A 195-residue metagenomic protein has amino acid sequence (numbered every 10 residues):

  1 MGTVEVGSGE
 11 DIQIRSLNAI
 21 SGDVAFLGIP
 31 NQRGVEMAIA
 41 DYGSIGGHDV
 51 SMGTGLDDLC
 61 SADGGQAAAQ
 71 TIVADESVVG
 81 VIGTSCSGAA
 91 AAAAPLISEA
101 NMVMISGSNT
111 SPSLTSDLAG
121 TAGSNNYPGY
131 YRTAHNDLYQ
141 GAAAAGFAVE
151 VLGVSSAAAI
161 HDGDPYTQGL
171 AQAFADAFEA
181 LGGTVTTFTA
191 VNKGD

Functional and structural regions predicted by a protein language model:
M1-E36, Y42, G55-D63, S85-C86 (+1 more regions): Extracytoplasmic "Venus flytrap"
M1-S8, Q13, D49-S51, A177 (+2 more regions): Short intrinsically disordered, low-complexity coil segments enriched in acidic
E10-Q13, G47-S51, D75-G80, E99-M104 (+3 more regions): Loop/turn elements at helix/coil->beta-strand transitions in domains of secreted/extracellular proteins
S16, S106-G107, H135: Pocket-edge structural micro-motifs
L17, S21-V24, S111, Y127-Y130: Generic secondary-structure boundary/loop-capping signal
F26-R33, D41-G120, V191-D195: Beta-alpha junction/loop-to-helix N-cap segments that form part of ligand/metal-binding clefts
I39-A40, A69-V73, A145-V149, A175: Generic structural signal for well-ordered alpha-helical scaffold segments
D63, P112, G120-D195: Extracellular/periplasmic Venus flytrap/periplasmic-binding protein
